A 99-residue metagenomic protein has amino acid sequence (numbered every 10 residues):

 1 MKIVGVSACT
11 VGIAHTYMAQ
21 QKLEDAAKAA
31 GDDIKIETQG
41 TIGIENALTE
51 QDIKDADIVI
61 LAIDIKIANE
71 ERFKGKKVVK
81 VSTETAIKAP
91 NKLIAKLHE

Functional and structural regions predicted by a protein language model:
M1, A8-A27: Glycine-rich phosphate/diphosphate-binding loop of Rossmann-like nucleotide-binding domains
K2-V4, V78-E99: Ser/Thr/Gly-rich flexible loops in soluble cytosolic domains mediating phosphotransfer, phosphorylation
A14, N69-E70: Glycine/Thr-rich phosphate-binding loops of Rossmann-like dinucleotide-binding domains
A19-L23, K76-K77, A95-K96: Short, solvent-exposed amphipathic alpha-helical segments in soluble enzyme and RNA/protein-processing domains
G31-A56: N-terminal beta-loop-helix "entrance" segment that forms/cooperates in small-molecule cofactor or anionic ligand
A56-D57, G75-K76: Short, well-ordered alpha-helix to beta-strand connector turns
I63-I67: Short, polar loop motifs at secondary-structure junctions
